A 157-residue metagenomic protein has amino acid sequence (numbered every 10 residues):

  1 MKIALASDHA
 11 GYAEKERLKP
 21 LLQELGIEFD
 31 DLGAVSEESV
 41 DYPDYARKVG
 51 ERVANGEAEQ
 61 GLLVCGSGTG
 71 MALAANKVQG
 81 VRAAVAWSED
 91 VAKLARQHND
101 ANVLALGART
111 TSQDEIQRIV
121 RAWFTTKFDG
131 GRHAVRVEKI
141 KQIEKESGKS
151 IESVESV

Functional and structural regions predicted by a protein language model:
K2, A13, D30-L32: Helix-termini ("caps") and immediately adjacent flexible loops/tails, especially at membrane-solvent interfaces
K2-A6, A10, E89-V157: C-terminal binding/interaction regions
A4-L25: Glycine-rich phosphate/diphosphate-binding loop of Rossmann-like nucleotide-binding domains
K15, Y42, A46, M71 (+2 more regions): A general structural signal for well-ordered alpha-helical segments in protein cores
E28-S39: A short beta-strand-loop structural module common to alpha/beta enzyme folds
Y45-V85: Helix-adjacent hinge/juxtasegments
